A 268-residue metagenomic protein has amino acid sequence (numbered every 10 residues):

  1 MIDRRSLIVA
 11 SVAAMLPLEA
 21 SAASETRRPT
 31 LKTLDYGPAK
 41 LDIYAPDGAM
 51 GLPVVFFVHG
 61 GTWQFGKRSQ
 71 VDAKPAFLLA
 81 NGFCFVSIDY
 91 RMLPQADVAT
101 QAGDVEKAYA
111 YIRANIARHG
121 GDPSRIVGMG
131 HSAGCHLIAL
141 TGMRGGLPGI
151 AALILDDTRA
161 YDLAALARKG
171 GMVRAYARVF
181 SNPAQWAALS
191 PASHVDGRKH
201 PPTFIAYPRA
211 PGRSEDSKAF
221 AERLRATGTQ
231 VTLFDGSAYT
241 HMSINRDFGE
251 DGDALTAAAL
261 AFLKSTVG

Functional and structural regions predicted by a protein language model:
S6-A23: N-terminal export signals
A23-G48: N-terminal cap/lid segment of alpha/beta-hydrolase-fold proteins
S69-V86: Short amphipathic alpha-helix adjacent to the substrate-entry channel of hydrolases
D97-I116: Alpha/beta-hydrolase active-site loop
A114-R118, P123-R168: Primarily recognizes the serine-hydrolase "nucleophile elbow" in alpha/beta-hydrolase and SGNH/GDSL folds
A152, P183-G212: The feature captures the conserved acid-bearing segment of alpha/beta-hydrolase catalytic domains
L163-H194: Mobile cap/lid helix-loop segments that gate and shape the active-site cleft of serine hydrolases
A206, R225-G268: C-terminal catalytic histidine-bearing segment of alpha/beta-hydrolase fold enzymes
